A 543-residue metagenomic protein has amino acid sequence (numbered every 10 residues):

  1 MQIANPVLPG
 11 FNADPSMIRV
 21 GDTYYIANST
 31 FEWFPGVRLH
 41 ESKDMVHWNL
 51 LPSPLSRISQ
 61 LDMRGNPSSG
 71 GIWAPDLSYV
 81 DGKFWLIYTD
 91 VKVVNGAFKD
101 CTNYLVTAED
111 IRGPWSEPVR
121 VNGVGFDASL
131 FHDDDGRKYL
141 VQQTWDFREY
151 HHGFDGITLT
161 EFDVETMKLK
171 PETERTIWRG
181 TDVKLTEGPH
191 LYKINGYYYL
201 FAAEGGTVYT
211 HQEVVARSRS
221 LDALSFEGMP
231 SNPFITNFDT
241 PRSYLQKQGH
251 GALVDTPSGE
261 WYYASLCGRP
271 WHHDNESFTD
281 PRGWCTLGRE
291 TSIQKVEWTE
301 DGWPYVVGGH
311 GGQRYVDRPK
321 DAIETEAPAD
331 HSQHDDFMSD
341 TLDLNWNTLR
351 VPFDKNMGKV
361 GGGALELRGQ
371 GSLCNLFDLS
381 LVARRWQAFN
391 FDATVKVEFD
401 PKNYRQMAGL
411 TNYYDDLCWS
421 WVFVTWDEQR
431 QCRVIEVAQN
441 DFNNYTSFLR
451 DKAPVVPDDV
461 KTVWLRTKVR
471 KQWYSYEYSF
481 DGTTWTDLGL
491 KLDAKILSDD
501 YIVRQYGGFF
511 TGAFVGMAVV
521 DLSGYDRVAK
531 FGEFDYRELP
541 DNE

Functional and structural regions predicted by a protein language model:
M1-E543: Carbohydrate-active catalytic/glycan-binding domains of CAZyme proteins, especially the secreted or lumenal ectodomains
